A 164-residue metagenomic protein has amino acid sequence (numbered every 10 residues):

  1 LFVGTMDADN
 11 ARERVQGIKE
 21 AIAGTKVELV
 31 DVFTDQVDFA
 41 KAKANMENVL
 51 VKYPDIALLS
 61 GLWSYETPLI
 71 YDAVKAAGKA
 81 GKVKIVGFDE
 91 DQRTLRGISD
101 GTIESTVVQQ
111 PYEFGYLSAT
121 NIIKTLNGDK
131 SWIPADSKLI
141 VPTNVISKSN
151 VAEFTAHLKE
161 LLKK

Functional and structural regions predicted by a protein language model:
L1-G4, V32, D100-Y112: Short beta-strand elements at the ligand-binding edges of bilobed clamshell
F2-E13, V32, S60-S64: Extracytoplasmic "Venus flytrap"
F2-N10, A21-I22, E113-K164: Hinge/cleft segment of the Venus flytrap/periplasmic-binding protein
G4, D89-E104, E153-H157: Flexible loop/hinge segments that line or gate small-molecule binding clefts
R14-T25: Ligand-binding cleft/hinge of the Venus flytrap
I18, D31, Q36-G97: Hydrophobic alpha-helical
T25, G81, G101-T102: Short, structured coil segments at secondary-structure junctions
W63-Y71, S99, P111-L126: Extracellular/periplasmic ligand-binding modules, especially the Venus flytrap/periplasmic-binding
